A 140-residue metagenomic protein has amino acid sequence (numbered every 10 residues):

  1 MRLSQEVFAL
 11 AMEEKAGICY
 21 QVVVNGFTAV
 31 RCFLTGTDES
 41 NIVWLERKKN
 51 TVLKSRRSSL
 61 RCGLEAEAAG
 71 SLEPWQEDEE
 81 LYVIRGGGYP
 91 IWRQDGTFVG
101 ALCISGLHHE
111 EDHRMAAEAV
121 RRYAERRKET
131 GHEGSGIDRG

Functional and structural regions predicted by a protein language model:
M1-W92, T97-A101, L107-K128, H132-G134: Flexible, solvent-exposed loop/hinge segments and secondary-structure transition points
R139-G140: N-terminal targeting and processing segments of secreted/endomembrane and organelle-targeted proteins
